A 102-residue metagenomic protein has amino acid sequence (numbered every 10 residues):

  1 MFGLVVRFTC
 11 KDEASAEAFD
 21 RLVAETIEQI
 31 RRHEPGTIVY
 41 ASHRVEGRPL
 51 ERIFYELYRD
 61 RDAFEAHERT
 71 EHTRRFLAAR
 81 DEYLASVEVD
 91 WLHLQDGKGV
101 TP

Functional and structural regions predicted by a protein language model:
M1-R52, R59-R69, V87-P102: Short S/T/G/P-rich N-terminal loop/turn motif that feeds into the first structured element of a domain
H67-E68, L77-R80: Short, flexible helix/strand-to-coil boundary loops that buttress conserved ligand/catalytic motifs in alpha/beta
E82-L84: Charge-dense, low-complexity polyampholytic segments
